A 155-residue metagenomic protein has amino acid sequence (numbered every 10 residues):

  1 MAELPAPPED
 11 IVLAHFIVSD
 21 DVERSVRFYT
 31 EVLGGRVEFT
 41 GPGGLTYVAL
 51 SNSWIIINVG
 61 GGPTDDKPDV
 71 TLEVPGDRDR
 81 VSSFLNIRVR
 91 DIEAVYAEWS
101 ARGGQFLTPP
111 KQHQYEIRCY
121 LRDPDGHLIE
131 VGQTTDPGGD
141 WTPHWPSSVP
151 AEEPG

Functional and structural regions predicted by a protein language model:
M1-A14, R36-I87, A94-R122, T134-G155: Vicinal oxygen chelate
F16-V22: Conserved beta-strand-loop-alpha-helix junction that forms the acyl-donor binding cleft
S19, N86-V89: Short, solvent-exposed loop/helix junctions and linker helices that flank or host conserved functional motifs
R24-S25, D91, V95: Short phosphate-engaging motifs
S25-T30, W99, G126: Conserved active-site tyrosine of GNAT-family acetyltransferases
E130-V131: Short glycine-/small-residue motifs
